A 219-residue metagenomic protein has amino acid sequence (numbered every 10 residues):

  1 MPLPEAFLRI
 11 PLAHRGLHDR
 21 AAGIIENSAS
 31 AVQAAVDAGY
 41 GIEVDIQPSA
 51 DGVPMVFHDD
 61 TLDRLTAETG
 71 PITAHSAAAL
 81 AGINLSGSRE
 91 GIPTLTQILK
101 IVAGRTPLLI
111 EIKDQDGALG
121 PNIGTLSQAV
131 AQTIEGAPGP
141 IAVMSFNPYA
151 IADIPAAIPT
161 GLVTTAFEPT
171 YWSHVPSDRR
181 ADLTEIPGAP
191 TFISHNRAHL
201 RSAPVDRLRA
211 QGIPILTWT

Functional and structural regions predicted by a protein language model:
M1-T219: Phosphate-group recognition and catalysis centered on beta-loop-alpha active-site segments
